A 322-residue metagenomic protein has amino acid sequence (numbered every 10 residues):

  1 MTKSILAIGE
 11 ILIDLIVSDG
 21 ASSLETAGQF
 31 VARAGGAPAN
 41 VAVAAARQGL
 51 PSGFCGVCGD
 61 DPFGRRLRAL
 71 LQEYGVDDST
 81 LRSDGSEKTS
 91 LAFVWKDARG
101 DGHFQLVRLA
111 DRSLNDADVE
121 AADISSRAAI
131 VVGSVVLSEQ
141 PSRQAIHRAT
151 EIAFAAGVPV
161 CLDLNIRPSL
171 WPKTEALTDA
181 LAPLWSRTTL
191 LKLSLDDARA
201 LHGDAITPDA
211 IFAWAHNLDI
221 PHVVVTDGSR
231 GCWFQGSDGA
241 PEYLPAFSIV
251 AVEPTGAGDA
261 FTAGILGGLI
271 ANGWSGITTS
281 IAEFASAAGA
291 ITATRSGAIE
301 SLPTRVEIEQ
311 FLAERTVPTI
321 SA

Functional and structural regions predicted by a protein language model:
M1-D77, S321-A322: Glycine-rich phosphate/adenosyl-contacting loop at the front of the ribokinase-like
M1-L6, E151-I152, G203-A322: Conserved phosphate-binding/catalytic region of the ribokinase-like
D19-Q29, V131, G239-I249: Glycine/charged-rich beta-loop-alpha catalytic/anionic-binding loops adjacent to active sites
V43, L91-W95, G231-F234: Short beta-strand scaffold segments in enzyme catalytic cores
A45, S194, G258: Short, conserved phosphate/pyrophosphate- and ester-handling motifs at nucleotide-, phospho-/glycolipid
P51-V132, Q310-A322: Conserved N-terminal subdomain of the carbohydrate kinase-like
A122-D123, P183-L184, H216: Structural alpha-helical scaffold elements that stabilize or flank donor/cofactor-binding regions in carbohydrate
A129, V135-A213, R230-G231: Conserved beta-alpha-beta core of the PfkB/ribokinase-like small-molecule kinase fold
